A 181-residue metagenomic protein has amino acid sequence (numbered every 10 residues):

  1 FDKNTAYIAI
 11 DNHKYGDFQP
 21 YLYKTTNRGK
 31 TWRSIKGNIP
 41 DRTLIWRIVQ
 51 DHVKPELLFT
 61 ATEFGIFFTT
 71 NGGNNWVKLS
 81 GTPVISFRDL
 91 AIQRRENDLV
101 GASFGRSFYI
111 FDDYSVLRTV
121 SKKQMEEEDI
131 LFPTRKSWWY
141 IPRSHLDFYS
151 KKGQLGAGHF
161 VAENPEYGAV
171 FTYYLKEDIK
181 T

Functional and structural regions predicted by a protein language model:
F1-H159, E166-A169: Beta-propeller blade termini and top-face loops
H13, K176-K180: Short solvent-exposed strand-capping/beta-turn motif centered on an Asx-Ser/Thr pair
V170-K176: Short edge beta-strand/loop segments characteristic of extracellular beta-sandwich folds
